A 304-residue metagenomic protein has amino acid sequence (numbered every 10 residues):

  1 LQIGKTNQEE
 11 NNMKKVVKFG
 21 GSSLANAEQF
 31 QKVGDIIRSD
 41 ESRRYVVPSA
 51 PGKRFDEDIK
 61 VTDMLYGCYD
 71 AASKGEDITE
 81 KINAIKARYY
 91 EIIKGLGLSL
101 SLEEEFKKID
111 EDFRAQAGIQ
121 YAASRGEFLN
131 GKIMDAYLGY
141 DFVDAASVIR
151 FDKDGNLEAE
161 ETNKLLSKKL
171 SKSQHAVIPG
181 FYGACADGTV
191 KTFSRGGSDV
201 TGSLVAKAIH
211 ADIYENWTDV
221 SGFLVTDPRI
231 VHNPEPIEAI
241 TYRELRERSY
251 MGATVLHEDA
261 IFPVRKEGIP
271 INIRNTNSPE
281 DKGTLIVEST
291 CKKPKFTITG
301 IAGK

Functional and structural regions predicted by a protein language model:
K5-L256, I261: Nucleotide/pyrophosphate-binding catalytic subdomain
P51-G52, V220-G222, N275-E280, T290: Glycine-rich beta-alpha junction loops
S101-L102, L256-E258, P270-P279, I298: Flexible, glycine/charged-enriched surface loops at secondary-structure junctions
V264: Acidic-aromatic/histidine active-site loop/patch
E267: Active-site scaffold of zinc-dependent metalloenzymes
T284-K304: A conserved regulatory-domain signal marking ACT and ACT-like small-molecule sensing domains and adjacent regulatory
